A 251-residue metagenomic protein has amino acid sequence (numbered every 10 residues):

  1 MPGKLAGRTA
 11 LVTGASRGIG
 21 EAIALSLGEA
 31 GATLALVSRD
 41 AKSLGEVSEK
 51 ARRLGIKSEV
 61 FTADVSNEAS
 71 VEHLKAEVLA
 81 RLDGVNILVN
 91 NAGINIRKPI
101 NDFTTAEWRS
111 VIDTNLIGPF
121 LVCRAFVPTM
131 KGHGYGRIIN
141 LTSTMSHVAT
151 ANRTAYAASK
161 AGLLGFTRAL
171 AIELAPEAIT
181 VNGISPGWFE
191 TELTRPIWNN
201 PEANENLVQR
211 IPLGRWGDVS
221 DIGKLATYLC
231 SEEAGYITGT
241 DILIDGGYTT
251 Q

Functional and structural regions predicted by a protein language model:
T9, S16-R17: Conserved glycine-rich cofactor-binding loop
P99-I100, E107-I112, L207: Substrate-binding pocket helix/loop in short-chain dehydrogenase/reductase
F103, A149-A157, A169: Active-site loop-to-helix junction immediately N-terminal to the catalytic Tyr of the SDR YXXXK motif in Rossmann-fold
F120, Y135, I179, R215-I244 (+1 more regions): C-terminal substrate-recognition "lid" of short-chain dehydrogenase/reductases
C123, S159, T167: Active-site helix of classical SDR
P128, I172-P176, G235: Alpha-helical segment proximal to the catalytic Tyr-Lys
S143: Residue(s) in the substrate-gating loop at a strand-loop-helix junction that position the organic substrate next
